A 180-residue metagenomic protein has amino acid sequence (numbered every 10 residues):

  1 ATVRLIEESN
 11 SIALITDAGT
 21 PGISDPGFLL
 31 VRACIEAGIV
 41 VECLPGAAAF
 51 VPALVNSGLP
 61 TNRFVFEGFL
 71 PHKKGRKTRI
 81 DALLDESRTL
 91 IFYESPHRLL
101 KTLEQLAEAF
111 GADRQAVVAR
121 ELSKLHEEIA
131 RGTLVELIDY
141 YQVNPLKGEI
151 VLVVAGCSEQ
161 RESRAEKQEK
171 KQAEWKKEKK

Functional and structural regions predicted by a protein language model:
A1-E42: Class I S-adenosyl-L-methionine
A1-L5, A53, Y140: CheY-like receiver
R4-I6, L30-R32, S57-N62, A109-F110 (+1 more regions): Short, hinge-like loop/turn segments at secondary-structure boundaries
E7-S11, T89, Y93-K180: A contiguous loop/helix-start segment that scaffolds small-molecule binding in enzyme catalytic cores
I15, C43-P45, G68, I91-E94: Small/polar loops that bind or transfer phosphate-bearing groups
T20, S24, L70-K73, F92-P96 (+1 more regions): Conserved phosphate/pyrophosphate-binding and hydrolysis machinery centered on Walker-type P-loop NTPases, extending
G22, V51-A53, K101-T102: Phosphate- and divalent-cation-binding pockets in alpha/beta enzyme and binding domains that engage nucleotide-derived
L29-E86: Class I SAM-dependent methyltransferase SAM-binding "motif I" and its flanking Rossmann-like core
